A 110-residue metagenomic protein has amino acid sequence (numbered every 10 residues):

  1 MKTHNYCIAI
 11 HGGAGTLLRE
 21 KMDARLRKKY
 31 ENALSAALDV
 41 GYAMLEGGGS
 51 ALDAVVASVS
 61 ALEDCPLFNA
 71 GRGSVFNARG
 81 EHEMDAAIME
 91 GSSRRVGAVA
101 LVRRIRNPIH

Functional and structural regions predicted by a protein language model:
M1-H110: Alpha/propeptide regions of enzymes that mature by internal proteolysis
